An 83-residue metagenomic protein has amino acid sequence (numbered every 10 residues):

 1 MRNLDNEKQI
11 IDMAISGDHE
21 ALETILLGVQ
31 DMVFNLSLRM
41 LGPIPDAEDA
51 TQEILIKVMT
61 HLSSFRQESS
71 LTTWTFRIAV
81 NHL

Functional and structural regions predicted by a protein language model:
M1-D12: Intrinsic, short, N-terminal disordered tails of RNA polymerase sigma-factor systems
R2, I15-T24, F34-E53: Short, charged helix-capping/linker segments at alpha-helix termini
I15-S16, G42-P43, L55-S70: Sigma70-family region 2
L26-Q30, T72, F76: Amphipathic, non-transmembrane alpha-helical scaffold segments
L27, E48, M59: Conserved catalytic core of two-component sensor histidine kinases
V33, S37, L62, T75 (+1 more regions): Hydrophobic-face residues of short alpha-helical interaction/recognition segments
Q52, M59, T75: Glycine-rich active-site/cofactor-binding loop and its immediate structural neighborhood
